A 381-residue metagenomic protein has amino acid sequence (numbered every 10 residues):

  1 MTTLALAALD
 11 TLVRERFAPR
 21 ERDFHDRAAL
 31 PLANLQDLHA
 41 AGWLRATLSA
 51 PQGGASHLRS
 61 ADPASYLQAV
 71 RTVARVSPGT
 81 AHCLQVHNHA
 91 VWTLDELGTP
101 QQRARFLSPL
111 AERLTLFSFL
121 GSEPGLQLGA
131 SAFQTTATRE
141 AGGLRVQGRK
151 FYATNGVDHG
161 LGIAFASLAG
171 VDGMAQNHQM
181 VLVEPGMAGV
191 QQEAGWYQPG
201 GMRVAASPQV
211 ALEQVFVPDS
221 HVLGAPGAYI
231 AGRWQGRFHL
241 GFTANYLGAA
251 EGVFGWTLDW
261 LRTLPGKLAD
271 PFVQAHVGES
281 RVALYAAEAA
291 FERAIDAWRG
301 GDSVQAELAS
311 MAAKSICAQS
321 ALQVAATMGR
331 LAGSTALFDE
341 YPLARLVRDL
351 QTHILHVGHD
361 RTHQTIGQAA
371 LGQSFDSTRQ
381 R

Functional and structural regions predicted by a protein language model:
A18-H25, R262, Y285-I316, G329-L337: C-terminal helix-coil-helix/basic helical segment that borders enzyme active sites and/or dimer interfaces and provides
L44-A104: Internal helix-loop-helix
E112-E123, A164-F165: A short, Trp-centered hydrophobic/proline-enriched beta-strand micro-motif
T135-T138: A structural signal for short hydrophobic beta-strand segments in well-ordered beta-sheet cores
R149-Q192: A short core secondary-structure module
F151-G156, F238-F242, H353-H356: Glycine-rich phosphate/pyrophosphate-binding beta-alpha loops
Y197-L284: Glycine-rich beta->alpha junctions and the first turn(s) of the following alpha-helix
T335-R381: Glycine-rich phosphate/cofactor-binding loops in nucleotide/flavin-utilizing enzymes
